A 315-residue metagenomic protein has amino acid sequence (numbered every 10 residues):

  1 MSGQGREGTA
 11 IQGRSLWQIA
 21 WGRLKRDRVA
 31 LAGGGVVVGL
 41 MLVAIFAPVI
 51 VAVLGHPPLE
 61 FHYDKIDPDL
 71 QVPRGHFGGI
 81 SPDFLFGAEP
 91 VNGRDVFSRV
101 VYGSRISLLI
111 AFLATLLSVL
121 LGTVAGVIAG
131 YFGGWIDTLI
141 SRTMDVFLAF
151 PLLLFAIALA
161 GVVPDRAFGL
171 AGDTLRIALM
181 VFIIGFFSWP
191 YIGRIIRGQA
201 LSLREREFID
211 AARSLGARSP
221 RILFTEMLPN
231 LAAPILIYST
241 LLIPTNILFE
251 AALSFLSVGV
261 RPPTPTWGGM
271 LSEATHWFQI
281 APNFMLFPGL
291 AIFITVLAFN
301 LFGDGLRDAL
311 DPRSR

Functional and structural regions predicted by a protein language model:
M1-V119, T123, V127-I128, W135 (+8 more regions): Gly/Trp-centered helix-boundary motif
A52, G130-Y131, G161-D165, G198 (+3 more regions): Transmembrane helix-loop junction
F84-F86, L117-G122, G130-Y131, I136-L201 (+2 more regions): Generic hydrophobic transmembrane alpha-helix motif, especially the helices
R94-L109, L113, G133-S141, L201-E205 (+1 more regions): Amphipathic cytosolic juxtamembrane alpha-helices at the membrane-cytosol interface of multi-pass membrane transporters
R105, F147, P151, F186-P190 (+7 more regions): Residue-level hotspots within pore-lining transmembrane alpha-helices of multi-pass secondary transporters
I106-I110, A125, S141, A178-F182 (+5 more regions): Short alpha-helical transmembrane interface motifs in multi-pass membrane proteins
L154-A158, V162, V181, Y191 (+1 more regions): Non-cytoplasmic
G161, D165-A167, G172-L175, L179 (+4 more regions): Transmembrane alpha-helical segments in multi-pass inner-membrane proteins
